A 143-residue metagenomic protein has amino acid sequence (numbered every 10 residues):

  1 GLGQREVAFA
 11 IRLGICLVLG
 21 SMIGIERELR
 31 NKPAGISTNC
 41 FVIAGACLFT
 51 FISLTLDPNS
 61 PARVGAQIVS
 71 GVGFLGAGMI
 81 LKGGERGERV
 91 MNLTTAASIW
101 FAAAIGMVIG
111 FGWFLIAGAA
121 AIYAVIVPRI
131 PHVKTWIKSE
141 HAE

Functional and structural regions predicted by a protein language model:
G1-V64, F111-G112, A119, R129-V133 (+1 more regions): Alpha-helical transmembrane segments and their membrane-interface boundaries that form or gate the permeation pathway
V18-I23, F74-K82, G106: Hydrophobic transmembrane alpha-helices of secondary-active transporters and Na+-translocating membrane complexes
N31-T38, G83-T94: Short, amphipathic, aromatic/basic-enriched membrane-interface segments that mark the entry/exit of transmembrane
F41-F51, V72-L75, T94-I109: Small-residue-rich segments of transmembrane alpha-helices in multi-pass membrane proteins, especially helix faces
N59-E85: Alpha-helical transmembrane-segment detector that highlights a single hydrophobic TM helix and its immediate
V72-G78, Y123-V133: Alpha-helical transmembrane segments and their membrane-interface exit regions
E85-E88, A103-I116: Membrane-helix boundary connector in multi-pass membrane proteins
R89, S98-I105, A120-P128: Amphipathic alpha-helical interface segments
